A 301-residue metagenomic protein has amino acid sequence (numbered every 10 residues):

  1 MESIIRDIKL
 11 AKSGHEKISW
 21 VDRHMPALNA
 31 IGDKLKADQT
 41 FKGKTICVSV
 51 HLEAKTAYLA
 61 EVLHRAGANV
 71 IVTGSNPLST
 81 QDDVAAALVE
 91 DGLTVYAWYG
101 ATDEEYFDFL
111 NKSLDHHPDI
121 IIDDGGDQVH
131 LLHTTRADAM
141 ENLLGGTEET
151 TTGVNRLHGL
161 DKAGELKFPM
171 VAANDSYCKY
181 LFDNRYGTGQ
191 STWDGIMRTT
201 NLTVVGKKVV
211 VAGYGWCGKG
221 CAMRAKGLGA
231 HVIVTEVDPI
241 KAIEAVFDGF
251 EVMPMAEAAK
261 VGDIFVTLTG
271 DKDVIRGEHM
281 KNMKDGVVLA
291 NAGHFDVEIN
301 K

Functional and structural regions predicted by a protein language model:
M1-F41, V72-T80, A85-K207: Glycine/serine-rich phosphate-binding loop and adjoining beta1-alpha1 elements at the start of nucleotide-handling
K44-S49, I71-T73, V210: Short glycine-rich or small-residue beta-strand-to-loop segments that form or flank ligand, phosphate, metal/Fe-S
V50-G67, D183, G187-V261, T267-K272: Glycine-rich phosphate/diphosphate-binding loop of Rossmann-like nucleotide-binding domains
G67-N69, L93, A139-N142, G229-A230 (+1 more regions): A short helix->loop->beta-strand "cap" motif at the edges of active sites that frequently abuts
A68-T80, I233-E236, A292: Short internal beta-strands
D115-G126, F250-E298: Rossmann-like NAD(P)-binding element
